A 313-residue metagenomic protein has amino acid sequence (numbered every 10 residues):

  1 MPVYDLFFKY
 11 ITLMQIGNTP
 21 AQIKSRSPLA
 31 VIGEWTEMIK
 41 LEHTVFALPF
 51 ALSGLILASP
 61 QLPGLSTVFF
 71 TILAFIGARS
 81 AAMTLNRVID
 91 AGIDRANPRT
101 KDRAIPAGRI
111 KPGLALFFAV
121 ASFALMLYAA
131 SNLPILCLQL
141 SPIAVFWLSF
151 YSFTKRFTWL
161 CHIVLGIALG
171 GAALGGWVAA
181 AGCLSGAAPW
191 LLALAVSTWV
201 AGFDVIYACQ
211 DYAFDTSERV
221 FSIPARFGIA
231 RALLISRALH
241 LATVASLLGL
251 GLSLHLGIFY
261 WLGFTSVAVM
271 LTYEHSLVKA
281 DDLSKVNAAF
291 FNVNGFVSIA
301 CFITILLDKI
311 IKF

Functional and structural regions predicted by a protein language model:
M1-L13: N-terminal amphipathic/basic-hydrophobic helices that include classical n-h-c signal peptides and signal-anchor
Q15-G33, M83, R87-I110, V205-A230 (+1 more regions): Cytosolic, membrane-interface loops and tails of multi-pass inner-membrane proteins
L29, G249-F313: Extended hydrophobic alpha-helices typical of membrane-associated regions
I32-M38, L73, R103-L191, T272-K279 (+1 more regions): Intramembrane alpha-helical segments
G33-E42, F46, R109, K155 (+2 more regions): Membrane interfacial helix-start motif at the N-side
P49-G54, L165-V178, R226, F291-T304: Small-residue-rich segments of transmembrane alpha-helices in multi-pass membrane proteins, especially helix faces
F50-S53, L57-A91, R99, F123-L127 (+3 more regions): Membrane-embedded alpha-helical segments that form the functional core of polytopic membrane enzymes, especially those
V68-L73, A91-S141, S217-I258, L262 (+1 more regions): Multi-pass membrane catalytic core of lipid/isoprenoid biosynthesis enzymes
